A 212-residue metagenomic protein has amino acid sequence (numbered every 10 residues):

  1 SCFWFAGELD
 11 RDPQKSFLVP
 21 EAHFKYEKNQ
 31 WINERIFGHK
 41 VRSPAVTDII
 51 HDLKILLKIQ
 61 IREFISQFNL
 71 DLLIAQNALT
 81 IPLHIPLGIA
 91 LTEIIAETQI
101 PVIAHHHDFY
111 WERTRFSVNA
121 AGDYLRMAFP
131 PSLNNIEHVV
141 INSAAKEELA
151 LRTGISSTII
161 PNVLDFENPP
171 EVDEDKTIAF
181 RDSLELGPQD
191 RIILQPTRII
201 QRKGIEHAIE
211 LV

Functional and structural regions predicted by a protein language model:
S1-V212: Catalytic cores of nucleotide-sugar-dependent glycosyltransferases that transfer UDP/GDP/TDP-activated
